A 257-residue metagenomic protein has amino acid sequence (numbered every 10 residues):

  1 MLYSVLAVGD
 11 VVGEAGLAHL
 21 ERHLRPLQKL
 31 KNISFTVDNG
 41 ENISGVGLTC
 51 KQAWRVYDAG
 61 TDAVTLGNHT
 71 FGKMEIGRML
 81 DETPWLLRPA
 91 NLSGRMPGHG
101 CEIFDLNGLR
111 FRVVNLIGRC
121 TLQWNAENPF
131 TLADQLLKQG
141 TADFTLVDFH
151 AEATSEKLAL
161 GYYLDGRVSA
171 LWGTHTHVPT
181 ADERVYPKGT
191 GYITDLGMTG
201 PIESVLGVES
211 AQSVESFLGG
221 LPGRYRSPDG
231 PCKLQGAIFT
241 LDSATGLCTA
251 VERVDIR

Functional and structural regions predicted by a protein language model:
M1-R257: Acidic, metal/ion-coordinating pockets
